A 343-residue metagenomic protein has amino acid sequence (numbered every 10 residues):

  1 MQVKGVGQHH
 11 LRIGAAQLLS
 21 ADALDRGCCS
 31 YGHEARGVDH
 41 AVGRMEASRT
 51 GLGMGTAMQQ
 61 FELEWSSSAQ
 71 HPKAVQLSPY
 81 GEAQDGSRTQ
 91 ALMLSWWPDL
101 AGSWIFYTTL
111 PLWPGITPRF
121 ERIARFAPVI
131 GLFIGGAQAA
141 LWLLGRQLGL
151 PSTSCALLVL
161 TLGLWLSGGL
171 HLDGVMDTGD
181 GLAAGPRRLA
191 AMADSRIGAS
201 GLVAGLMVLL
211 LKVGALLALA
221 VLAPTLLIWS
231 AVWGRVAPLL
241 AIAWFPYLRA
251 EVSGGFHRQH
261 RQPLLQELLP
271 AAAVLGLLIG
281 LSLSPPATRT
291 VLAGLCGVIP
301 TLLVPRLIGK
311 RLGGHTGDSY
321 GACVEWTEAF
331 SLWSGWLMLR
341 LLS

Functional and structural regions predicted by a protein language model:
V3-G5, H9-L11, L18, A23-R26 (+4 more regions): Alpha-helix boundary/capping motif
R49, A74: Short polybasic linear motifs
T50-T56, R88: Low-complexity, intrinsically disordered Ser/Thr/Pro- and acidic-rich segments
Q59-W65, H71, L77-G168, P186-L189 (+1 more regions): Hydrophobic alpha-helical transmembrane segments
D173-G174: Glycine-rich active-site/cofactor-binding loop and its immediate structural neighborhood
A183: Structural signature of FAD isoalloxazine-binding scaffolds in flavoprotein oxidoreductases
